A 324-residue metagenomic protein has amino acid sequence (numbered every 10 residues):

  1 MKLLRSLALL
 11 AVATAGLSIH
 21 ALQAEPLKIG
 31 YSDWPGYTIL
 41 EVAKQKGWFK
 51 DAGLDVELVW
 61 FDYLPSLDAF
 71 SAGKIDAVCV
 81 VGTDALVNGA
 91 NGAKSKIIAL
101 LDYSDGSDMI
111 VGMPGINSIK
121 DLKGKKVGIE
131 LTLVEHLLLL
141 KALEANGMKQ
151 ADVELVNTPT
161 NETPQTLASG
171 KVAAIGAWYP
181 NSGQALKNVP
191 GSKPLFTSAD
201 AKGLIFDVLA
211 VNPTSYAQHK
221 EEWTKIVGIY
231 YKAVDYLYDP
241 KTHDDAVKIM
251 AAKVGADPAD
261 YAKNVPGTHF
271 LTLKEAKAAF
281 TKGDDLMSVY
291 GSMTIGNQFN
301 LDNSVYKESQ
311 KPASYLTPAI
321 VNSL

Functional and structural regions predicted by a protein language model:
M1-A8: Bacterial N-terminal signal peptides that target proteins for export
A8-L17: Hydrophobic helical h-region of N-terminal Sec-dependent signal peptides in bacterial secretory/periplasmic proteins
L17-A24: Sec/Tat signal peptide C-region and signal peptidase I cleavage site
E25-T166, A173-Y179, L195, G203: Short, glycine-/small- and polar/acidic-enriched structural segments that line small-molecule recognition paths
E41, L86, L140, G183-L186 (+2 more regions): Predominant activation on well-ordered alpha-helical scaffold segments within soluble catalytic domains
G82-D84, V156, E162-P258: Pocket-lining segment of extracytoplasmic ligand-binding domains
A217-V305: Secondary-structure end/capping motifs
G296-Q298, D302-L324: Hinge/cleft segment of the Venus flytrap/periplasmic-binding protein
